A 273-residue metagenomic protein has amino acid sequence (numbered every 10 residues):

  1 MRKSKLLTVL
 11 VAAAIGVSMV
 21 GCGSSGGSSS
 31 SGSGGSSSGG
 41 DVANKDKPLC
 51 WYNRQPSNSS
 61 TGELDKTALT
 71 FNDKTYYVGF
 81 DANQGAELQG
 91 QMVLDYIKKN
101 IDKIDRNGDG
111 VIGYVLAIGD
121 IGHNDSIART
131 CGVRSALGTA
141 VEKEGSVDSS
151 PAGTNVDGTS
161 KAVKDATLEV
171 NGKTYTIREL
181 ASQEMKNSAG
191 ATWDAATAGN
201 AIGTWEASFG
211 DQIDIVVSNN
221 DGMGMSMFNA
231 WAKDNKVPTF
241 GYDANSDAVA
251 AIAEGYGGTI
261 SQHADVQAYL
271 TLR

Functional and structural regions predicted by a protein language model:
M1-L10: Bacterial Sec-dependent N-terminal signal peptides
K5, C22-R273: A residue-level marker of the well-folded mature domains of exported/periplasmic proteins
G16-M19: Bacterial Sec-type N-terminal signal peptides, specifically the leucine/valine-rich hydrophobic h-region
